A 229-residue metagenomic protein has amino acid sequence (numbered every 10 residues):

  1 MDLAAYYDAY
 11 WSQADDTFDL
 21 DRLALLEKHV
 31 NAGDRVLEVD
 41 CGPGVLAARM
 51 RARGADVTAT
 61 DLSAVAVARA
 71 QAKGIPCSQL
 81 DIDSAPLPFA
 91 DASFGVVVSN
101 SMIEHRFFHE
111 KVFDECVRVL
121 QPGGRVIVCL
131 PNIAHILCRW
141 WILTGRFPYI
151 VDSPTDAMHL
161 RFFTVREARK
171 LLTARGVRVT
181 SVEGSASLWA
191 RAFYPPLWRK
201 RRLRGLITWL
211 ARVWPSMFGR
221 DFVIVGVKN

Functional and structural regions predicted by a protein language model:
M1-A90, V96-V98, F113, G184-S187 (+1 more regions): Conserved N-terminal segment of class I S-adenosyl-L-methionine
A9, L20, V45, R69 (+2 more regions): S-adenosyl-L-methionine-dependent methyltransferase catalytic module, highlighting the catalytic core
N31, F107, Q121: Short conserved AdoMet
R35, G123-R125: Short glycine-centered segments of the SAM/dcSAM-binding site in methyltransferase folds
S84, E104, H135: Active-site micro-motifs of SAM-dependent methyltransferase domains
V98-F108: A short SAM/SAH-binding and catalytic strip from SAM-dependent methyltransferases
